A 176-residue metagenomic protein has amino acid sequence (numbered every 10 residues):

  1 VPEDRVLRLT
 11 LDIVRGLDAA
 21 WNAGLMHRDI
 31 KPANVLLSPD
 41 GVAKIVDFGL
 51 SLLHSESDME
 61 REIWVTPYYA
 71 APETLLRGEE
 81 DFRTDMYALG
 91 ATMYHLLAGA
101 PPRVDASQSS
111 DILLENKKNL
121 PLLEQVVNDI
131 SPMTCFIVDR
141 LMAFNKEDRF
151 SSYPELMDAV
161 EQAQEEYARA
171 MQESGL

Functional and structural regions predicted by a protein language model:
R15-L25: Protein kinase catalytic-loop region centered on the HRD/HxD motif
E60-E73: Conserved activation segment of eukaryotic-like protein kinases, specifically the C-terminal portion of the activation
T74-R83: Conserved end of the kinase activation segment
A98-P102: Structural helix C-cap motif within protein kinase domains
D129-M142: Conserved C-terminal C-lobe helix
